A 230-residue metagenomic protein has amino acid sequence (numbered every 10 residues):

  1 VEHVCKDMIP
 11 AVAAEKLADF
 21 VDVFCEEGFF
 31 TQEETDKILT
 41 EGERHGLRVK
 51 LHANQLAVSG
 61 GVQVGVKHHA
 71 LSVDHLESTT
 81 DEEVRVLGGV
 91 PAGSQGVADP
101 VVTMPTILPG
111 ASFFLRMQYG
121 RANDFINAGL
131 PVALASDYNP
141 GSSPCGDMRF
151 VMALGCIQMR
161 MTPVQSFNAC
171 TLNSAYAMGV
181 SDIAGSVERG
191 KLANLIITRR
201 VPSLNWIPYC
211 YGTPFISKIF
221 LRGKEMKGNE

Functional and structural regions predicted by a protein language model:
V1-Q63: Metal-coordinating catalytic core of metallo-dependent amide/deamination hydrolases
V23, E27, A53, H75-L76 (+2 more regions): Generic detector of well-ordered alpha-helical packing
R48, V58-I183, T198-R200, Y211 (+1 more regions): Active-site-adjacent C-terminal substructures of enzyme catalytic domains
G190-A193: Loop/turn positions that initiate beta-strands
P202-P208: Short, Lys/Arg- and Gly-enriched loop/turn segments at beta-strand edges
P214-E230: Short peripheral tails and domain-boundary helices/loops at the edges of structured domains
